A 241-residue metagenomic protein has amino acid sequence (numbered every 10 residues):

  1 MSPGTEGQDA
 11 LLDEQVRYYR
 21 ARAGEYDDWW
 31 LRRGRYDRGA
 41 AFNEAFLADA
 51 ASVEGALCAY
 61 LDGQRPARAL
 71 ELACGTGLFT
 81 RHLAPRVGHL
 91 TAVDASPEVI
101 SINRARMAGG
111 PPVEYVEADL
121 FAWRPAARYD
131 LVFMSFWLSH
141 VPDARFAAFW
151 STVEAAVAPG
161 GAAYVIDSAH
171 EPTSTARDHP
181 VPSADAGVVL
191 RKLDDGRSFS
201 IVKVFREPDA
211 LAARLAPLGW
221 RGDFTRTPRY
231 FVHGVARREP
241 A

Functional and structural regions predicted by a protein language model:
S2-Q64: Conserved class I S-adenosyl-L-methionine
R68-A122: Class I SAM-dependent methyltransferase SAM/SAH-binding core
F133: A conserved beta-strand element that flanks and buttresses the S-adenosyl-L-methionine
F136-W137: Short catalytic micro-motifs in class I SAM-dependent methyltransferases
A147-P159: A short glycine-rich, Lys/Arg-flanked "PGG" loop and its adjoining helix->strand segment in the class I
I166-R214: C-terminal alpha-helical "lid/dimerization" subdomain adjacent to the S-adenosyl-L-methionine
I201-R237: Conserved Class I S-adenosyl-L-methionine
